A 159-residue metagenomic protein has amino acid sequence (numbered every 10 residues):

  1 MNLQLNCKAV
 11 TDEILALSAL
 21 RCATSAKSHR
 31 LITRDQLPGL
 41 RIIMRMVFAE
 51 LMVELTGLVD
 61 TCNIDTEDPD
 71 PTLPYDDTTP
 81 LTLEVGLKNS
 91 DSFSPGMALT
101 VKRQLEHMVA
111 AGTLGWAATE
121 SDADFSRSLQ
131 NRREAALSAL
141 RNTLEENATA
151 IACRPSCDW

Functional and structural regions predicted by a protein language model:
M1-A98, A139-W159: Conserved short "hinge" loops at termini or chain/domain junctions
A23-K27, T113-A118: Short helix/strand-capping connector loops at secondary-structure junctions
G39, L105-E106, F125: Generic detector of ordered secondary-structure context
R103-W116: Elongated alpha-helical scaffolds
W116, S121-D122, S138: Mixed-charge, glycine-accented linear interaction segment located at domain edges/termini
D122-R132: Short conserved catalytic/interaction loops centered on acidic-Pro-aromatic/His motifs
